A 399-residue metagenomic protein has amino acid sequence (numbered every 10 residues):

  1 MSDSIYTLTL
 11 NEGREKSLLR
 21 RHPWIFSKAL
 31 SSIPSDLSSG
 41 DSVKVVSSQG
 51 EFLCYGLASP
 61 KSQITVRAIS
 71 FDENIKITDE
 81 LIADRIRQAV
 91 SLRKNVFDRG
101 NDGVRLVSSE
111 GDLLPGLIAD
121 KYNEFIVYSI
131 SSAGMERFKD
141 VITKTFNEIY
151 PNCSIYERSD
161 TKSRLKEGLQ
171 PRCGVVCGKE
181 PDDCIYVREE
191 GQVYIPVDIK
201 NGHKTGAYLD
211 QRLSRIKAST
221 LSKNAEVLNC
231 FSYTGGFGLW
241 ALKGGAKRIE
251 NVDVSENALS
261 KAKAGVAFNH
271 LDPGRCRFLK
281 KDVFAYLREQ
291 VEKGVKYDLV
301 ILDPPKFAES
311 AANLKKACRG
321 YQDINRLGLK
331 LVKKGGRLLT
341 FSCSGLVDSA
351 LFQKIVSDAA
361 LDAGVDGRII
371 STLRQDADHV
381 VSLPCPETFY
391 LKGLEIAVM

Functional and structural regions predicted by a protein language model:
M1-L117, K121-N123: Non-catalytic accessory regions of SAM-dependent methyltransferases
V107-D120, E136-A207, I216: Non-catalytic substrate-recognition/targeting regions of SAM-dependent transferases
N224-Y233: Conserved class I S-adenosyl-L-methionine
T234-K247: Conserved SAM-binding loop of SAM-dependent methyltransferases across substrates and taxa, primarily the Class I
R248-D253: Conserved SAM-binding motif I beta-strand of class I
N257-I301: S-adenosyl-L-methionine
Y297-L327: Mobile active-site "lid"/loop adjacent to the S-adenosyl-L-methionine
D323, R337-M399: C-terminal catalytic and target-recognition region of SAM-dependent MTase-like enzymes, primarily methyltransferases
